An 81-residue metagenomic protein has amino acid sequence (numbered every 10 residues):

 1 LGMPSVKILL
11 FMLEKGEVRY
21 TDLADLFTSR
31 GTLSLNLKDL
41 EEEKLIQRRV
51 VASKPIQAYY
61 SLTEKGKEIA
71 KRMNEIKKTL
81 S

Functional and structural regions predicted by a protein language model:
L1-G31: N-terminal helix-turn-helix DNA-binding core of bacterial DNA-binding proteins
M3, E42-L45, L62: N-terminal leader segment of winged-helix/HTH proteins
A24-I56: Canonical helix-turn-helix DNA-binding module
K54-M73: Basic, amphipathic "hinge/linker" alpha-helix immediately C-terminal to the N-terminal HTH DNA-binding motif
R72-S81: Alpha-helical linker/hinge and terminal dimerization helices associated with HTH transcriptional regulators
